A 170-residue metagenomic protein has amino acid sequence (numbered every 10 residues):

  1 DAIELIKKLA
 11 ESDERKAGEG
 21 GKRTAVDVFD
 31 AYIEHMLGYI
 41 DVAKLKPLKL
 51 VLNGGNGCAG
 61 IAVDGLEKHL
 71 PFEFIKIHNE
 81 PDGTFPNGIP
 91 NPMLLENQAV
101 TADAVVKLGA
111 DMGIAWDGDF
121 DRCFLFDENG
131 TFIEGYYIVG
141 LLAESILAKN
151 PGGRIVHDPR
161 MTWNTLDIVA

Functional and structural regions predicted by a protein language model:
D1, V105-D127, F132: Glycine-rich phosphate-binding loop
D1-L108: Gly/Ser/Thr-enriched, mixed-charge loops and adjacent short helices that form phosphate/oxyanion-binding elements
A2-E34, G38, N129-A170: Proline/glycine-rich low-complexity loops and linkers
I40-L45, A104-L108, D117, L125 (+2 more regions): Solvent-exposed alpha-helices and their adjacent loops that cap or buttress functional pockets in soluble metabolic
L52, K76-H78, A115-W116, I133-G135 (+1 more regions): General beta-strand structural signal in soluble alpha/beta enzymes
N56-G60, F120-D121, M161-W163: Gly/Ser/Thr-rich loops at beta-strand to alpha-helix junctions that form or flank small-molecule/cofactor-binding
I61-G65, P86-I89, C123-E128, Y137 (+1 more regions): Short acidic, glycine/serine/threonine-rich loops at helix termini
